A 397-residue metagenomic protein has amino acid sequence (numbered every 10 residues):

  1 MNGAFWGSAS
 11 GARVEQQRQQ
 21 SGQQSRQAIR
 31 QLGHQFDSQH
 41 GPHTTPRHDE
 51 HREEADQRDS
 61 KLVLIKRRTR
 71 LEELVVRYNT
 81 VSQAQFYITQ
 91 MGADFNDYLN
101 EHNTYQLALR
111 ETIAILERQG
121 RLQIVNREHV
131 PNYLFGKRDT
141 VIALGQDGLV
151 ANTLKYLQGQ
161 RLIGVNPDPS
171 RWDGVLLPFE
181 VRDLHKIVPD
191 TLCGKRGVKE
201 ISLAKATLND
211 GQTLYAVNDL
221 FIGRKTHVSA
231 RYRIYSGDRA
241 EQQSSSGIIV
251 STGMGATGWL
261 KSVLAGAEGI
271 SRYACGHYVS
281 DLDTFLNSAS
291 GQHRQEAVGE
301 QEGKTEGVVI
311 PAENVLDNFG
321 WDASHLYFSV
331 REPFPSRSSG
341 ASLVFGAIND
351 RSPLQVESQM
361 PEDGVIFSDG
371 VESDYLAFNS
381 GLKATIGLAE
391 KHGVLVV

Functional and structural regions predicted by a protein language model:
N2-W6, D49-L144, V175-R196, T213: ATP/NTP phosphate-donor binding region
A12, Q16-Q39, H43-H48: Intrinsically disordered, low-complexity repeat/linker tracts enriched for polar/charged residues
E53-Q57, Y133-G136, L154-L157, R196-K199 (+9 more regions): Solvent-exposed alpha-helices and their adjacent loops that cap or buttress functional pockets in soluble metabolic
T69-R70, Q146-L149, D168, G253-T257: Short glycine-rich anion-binding loops that position phosphate/pyrophosphate groups of nucleotides and phosphorylated
Y87, Q158-R196, V279-A289, F319-W321: A phosphate-binding glycine/aspartate-rich beta-alpha loop in the early core of alpha/beta enzymes
L109, I222, Y327-V397: ATP/nucleoside-binding phosphotransfer catalytic cores, i.e., glycine-rich phosphate-binding loops
D168-I248: Catalytic core of DAGKc-family lipid kinases
R239-P335, A377-K383: Gly/Ser/Thr-rich active-site loops/lids in small-molecule metabolic enzymes that frequently grip phosphoryl groups
